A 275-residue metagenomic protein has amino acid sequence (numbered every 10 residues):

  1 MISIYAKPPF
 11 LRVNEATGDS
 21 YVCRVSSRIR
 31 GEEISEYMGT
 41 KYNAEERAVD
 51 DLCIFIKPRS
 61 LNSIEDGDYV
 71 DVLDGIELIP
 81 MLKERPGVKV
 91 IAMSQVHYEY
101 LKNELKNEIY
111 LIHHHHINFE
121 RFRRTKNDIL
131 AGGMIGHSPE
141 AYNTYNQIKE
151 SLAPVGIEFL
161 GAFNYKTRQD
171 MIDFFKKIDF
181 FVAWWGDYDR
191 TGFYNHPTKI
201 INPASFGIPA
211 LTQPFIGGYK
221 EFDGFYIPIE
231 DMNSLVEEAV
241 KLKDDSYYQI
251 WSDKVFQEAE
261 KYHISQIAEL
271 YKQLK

Functional and structural regions predicted by a protein language model:
M1-D66, Y100-L101, G217-G218, G224-I229 (+1 more regions): N-terminal pre-catalytic "stem/leader" segment of glycosyltransferase-like enzymes
V13-I34, H114-K177, I200: Conserved catalytic-core segment of nucleotide-activated headgroup transferases in glycan assembly
I29, F119, E230-S234, K243-K275: A charged, aromatic-enriched C-terminal amphipathic alpha-helix characteristic of glycosyltransferases across folds
A48-D50, P86, K176-K177: Alpha-helix C-terminal capping/helix-to-coil transition sites in glycosyltransferase folds
I56, D68-G75, L111-I112, L211-Q213: Short beta-strand elements of ligand-binding domains
V72-V90, E104: Membrane-proximal helix-turn-helix segments that form the acceptor-binding/catalytic region of lipid-linked
K89-Y100, K106-R121: Donor nucleotide-sugar binding/catalytic pocket of nucleotide-sugar-dependent glycosyltransferases
R168-Q169, F181-S205, T212-F222: Nucleotide-sugar-dependent
